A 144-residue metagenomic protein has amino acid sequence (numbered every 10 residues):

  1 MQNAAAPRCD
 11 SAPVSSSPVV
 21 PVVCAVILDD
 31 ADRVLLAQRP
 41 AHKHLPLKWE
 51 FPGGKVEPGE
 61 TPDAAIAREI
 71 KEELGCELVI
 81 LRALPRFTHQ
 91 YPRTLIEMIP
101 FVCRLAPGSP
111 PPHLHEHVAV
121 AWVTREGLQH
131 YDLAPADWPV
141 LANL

Functional and structural regions predicted by a protein language model:
P7-V34, K55: Conserved N-terminal beta-strand and adjoining loop/helix that marks the start of the Nudix/MutT-like hydrolase domain
C9-P13, L84-Q90: Short, solvent-exposed loop/turn elements at beta->coil junctions and helix N-caps that rim active or binding pockets
P21-V23, D32, I96-I99, V118: Change "...and in nucleic-acid phosphodiester-cleaving endonucleases..." to "...and in nucleic-acid processing enzymes
A25-I27, V34, P62-I70, A83 (+2 more regions): Hydrophobic packing within well-folded, soluble alpha/beta domains
K43-K48: A conserved beta-turn-beta hairpin within the catalytic core of GNAT-like acetyltransferases that forms part
F51-A83, T124: The catalytic Nudix box helix
E77, R86-P111, A121, R125 (+1 more regions): Active-site-adjacent beta-strand/loop module that shapes the phosphate/pyrophosphate-binding cleft
A136-L144: Charged phosphate-binding loop/patch that engages nucleotide di/tri-phosphates or the phosphate backbone of nucleic
